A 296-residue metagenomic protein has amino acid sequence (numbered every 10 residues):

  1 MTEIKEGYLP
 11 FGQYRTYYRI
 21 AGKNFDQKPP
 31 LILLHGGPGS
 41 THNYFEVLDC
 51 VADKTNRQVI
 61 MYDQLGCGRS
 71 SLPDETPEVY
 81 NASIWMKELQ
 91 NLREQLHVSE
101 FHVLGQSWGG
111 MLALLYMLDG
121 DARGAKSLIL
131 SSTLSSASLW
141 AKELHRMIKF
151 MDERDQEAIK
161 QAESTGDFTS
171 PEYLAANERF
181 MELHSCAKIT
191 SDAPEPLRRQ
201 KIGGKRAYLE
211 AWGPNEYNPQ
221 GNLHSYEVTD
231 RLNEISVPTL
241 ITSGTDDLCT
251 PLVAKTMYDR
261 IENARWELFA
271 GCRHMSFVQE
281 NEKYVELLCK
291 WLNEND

Functional and structural regions predicted by a protein language model:
M1-R15: N-terminal cap/lid segment of alpha/beta-hydrolase-fold proteins
Y14-L72: Conserved HGGG/HGGXW glycine-rich cap/lid loop of the alpha/beta-hydrolase fold
L33-G37, S107, G244: Glycine-rich His-Gly loop
M61-W108: Active-site loop/oxyanion-hole signature of alpha/beta-hydrolase fold enzymes
S99-E143: Conserved hydrolase catalytic core segment
K149-F150, R154-V237: Alpha/beta-hydrolase
N222-C272: Conserved loop-alpha-helix segment in the C-terminal half of the alpha/beta-hydrolase fold that carries the catalytic
A264-D296: Catalytic active-site module of serine/aspartate enzymes centered on a nucleophile-bearing elbow/loop
